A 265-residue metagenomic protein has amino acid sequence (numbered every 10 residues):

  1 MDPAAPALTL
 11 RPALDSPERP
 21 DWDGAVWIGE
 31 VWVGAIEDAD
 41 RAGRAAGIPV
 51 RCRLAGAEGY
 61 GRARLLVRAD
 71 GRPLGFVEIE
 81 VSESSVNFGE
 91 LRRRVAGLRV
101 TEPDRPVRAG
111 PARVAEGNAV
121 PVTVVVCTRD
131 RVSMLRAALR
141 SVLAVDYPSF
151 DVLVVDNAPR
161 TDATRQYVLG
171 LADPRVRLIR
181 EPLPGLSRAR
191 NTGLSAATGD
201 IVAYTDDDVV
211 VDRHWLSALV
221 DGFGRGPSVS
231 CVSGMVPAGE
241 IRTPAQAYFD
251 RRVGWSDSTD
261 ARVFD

Functional and structural regions predicted by a protein language model:
P6-L14, R19-V33, C52, A69-D70 (+1 more regions): N-proximal low-complexity "stem/linker" segments adjacent to membrane-targeting elements
L139-R140, T164-Q166, N191, G199 (+1 more regions): Short alpha-helix within the catalytic core of nucleotide-sugar-dependent glycosyltransferases
R140-R180: Acidic donor-binding segment of Leloir-type glycosyltransferases
E181-A197: Glycine-rich, basic loop-to-helix element that forms the pyrophosphate-binding segment of sugar-nucleotide handling
V202: Short aromatic/hydrophobic "clamp" motif used to bind/position activated sugar donors
D206-V210: The conserved acidic donor/metal-binding loop of glycosyltransferases
H214-Y248: Conserved donor NDP-sugar-binding/catalytic core segment of glycosyltransferases
G234, F249-D265: Short, flexible, basic/aromatic active-site loop/helix in glycosyltransferases
